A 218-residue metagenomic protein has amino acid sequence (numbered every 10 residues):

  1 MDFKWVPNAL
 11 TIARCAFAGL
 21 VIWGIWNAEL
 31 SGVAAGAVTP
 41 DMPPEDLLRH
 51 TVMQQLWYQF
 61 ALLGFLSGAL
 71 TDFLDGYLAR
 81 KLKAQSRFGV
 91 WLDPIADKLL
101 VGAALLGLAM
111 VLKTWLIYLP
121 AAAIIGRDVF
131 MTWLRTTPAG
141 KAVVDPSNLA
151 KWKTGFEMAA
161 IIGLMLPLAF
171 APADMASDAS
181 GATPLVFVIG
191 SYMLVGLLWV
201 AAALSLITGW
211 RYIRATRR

Functional and structural regions predicted by a protein language model:
M1-R218: Alpha-helical transmembrane bundles and membrane-interface segments of multipass inner-membrane proteins
